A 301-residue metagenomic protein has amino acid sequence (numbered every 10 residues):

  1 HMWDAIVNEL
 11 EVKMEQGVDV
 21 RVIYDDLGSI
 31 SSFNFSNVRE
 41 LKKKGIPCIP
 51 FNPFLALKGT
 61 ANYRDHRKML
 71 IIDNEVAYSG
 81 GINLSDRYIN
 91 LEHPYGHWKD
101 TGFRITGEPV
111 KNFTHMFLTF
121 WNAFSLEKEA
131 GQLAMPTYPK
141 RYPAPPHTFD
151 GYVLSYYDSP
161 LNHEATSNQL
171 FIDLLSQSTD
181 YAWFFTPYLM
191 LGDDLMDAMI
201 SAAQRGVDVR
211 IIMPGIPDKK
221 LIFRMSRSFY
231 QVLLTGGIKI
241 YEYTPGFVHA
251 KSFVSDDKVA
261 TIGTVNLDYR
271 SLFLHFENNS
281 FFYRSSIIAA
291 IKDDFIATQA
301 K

Functional and structural regions predicted by a protein language model:
H1-K301: Charged, low-complexity intrinsically disordered terminal segments
